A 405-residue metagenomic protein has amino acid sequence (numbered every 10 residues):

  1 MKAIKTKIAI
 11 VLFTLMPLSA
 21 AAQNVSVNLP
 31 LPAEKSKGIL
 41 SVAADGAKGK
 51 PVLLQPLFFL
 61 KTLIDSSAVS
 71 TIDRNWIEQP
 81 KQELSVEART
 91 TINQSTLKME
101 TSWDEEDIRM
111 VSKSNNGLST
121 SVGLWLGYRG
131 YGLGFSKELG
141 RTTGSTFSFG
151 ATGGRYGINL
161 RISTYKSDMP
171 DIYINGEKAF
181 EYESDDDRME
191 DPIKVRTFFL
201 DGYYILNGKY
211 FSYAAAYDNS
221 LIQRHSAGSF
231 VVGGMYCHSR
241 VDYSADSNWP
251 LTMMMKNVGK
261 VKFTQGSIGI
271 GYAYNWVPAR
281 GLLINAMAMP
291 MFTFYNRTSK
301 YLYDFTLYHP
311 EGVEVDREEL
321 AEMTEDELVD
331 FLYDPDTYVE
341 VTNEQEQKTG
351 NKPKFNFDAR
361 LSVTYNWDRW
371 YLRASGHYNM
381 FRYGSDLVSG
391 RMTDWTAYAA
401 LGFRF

Functional and structural regions predicted by a protein language model:
V25, E34-K37, A47-Q55, F59-E83 (+2 more regions): Short loop/turn motifs that connect adjacent beta-strands in outer-membrane beta-barrel proteins
V25, G38, P80-V86, T120 (+10 more regions): Outer-envelope beta-barrel architecture signal
A88, V122-Y128, F147-G153, L200-L206 (+7 more regions): Residues on the lipid-exposed face of transmembrane beta-strands in outer-membrane beta-barrel proteins
T91-E106, S163-F198: Outer-membrane beta-barrel translocator/channel fold
L97-V111, G123, G132, R155-G157 (+2 more regions): Outer membrane beta-barrel transmembrane domains
K98-E105, T146-S148, D171-G176, Y213-Y217 (+3 more regions): Outer-membrane beta-barrel translocator domains and adjoining extracellular loop/strand segments of Gram-negative
D107-M110, G144, E183-D191, Y217-D218 (+3 more regions): Extracellular loop and loop/strand-boundary signature of outer-membrane beta-barrel proteins
Y128-G144, Y378-M380: Transmembrane beta-strand segments that form the barrel wall of outer-membrane beta-barrel proteins
